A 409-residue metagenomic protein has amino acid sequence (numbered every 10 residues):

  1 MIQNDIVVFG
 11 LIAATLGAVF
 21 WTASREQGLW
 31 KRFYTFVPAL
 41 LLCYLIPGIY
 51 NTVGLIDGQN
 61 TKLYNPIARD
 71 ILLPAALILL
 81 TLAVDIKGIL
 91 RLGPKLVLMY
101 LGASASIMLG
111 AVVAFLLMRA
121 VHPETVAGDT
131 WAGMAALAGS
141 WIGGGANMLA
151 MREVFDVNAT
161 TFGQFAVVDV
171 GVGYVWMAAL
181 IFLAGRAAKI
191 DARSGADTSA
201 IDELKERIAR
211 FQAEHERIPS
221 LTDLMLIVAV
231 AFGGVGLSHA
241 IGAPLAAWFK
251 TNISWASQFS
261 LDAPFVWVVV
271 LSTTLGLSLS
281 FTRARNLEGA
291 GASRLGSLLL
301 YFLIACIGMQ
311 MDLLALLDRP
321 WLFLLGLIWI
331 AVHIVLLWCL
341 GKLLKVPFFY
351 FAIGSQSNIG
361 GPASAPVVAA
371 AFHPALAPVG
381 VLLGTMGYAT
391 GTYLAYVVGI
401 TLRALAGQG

Functional and structural regions predicted by a protein language model:
M1-A14, T61-L77, G128-S140, F259-T274 (+3 more regions): Structural signature of hydrophobic alpha-helical transmembrane segments
M1-I2, F9-W30, R186-V228, A247-F259 (+1 more regions): Intrinsically disordered, low-complexity non-transmembrane regions of multi-pass membrane transporters
S24-L29, L55, A83-I89, P94 (+7 more regions): Juxtamembrane helix-boundary/capping and inter-helix hinge elements in multi-pass membrane proteins
N65-I71, L80-F115, I227-V228, S293-L299 (+2 more regions): Entry/N-cap segments of selected transmembrane alpha helices and their immediately preceding amphipathic helices
A76, Y174, A178, D318-G409: C-terminal transmembrane helix pair
A103-G110, A138-M148, G163-A184, L382-V398: Membrane-embedded alpha-helical segments of transport systems, primarily multispan ion/solute transporters
T125-V167, S194-R210, V346-M386: Alpha-helical membrane segments and immediately flanking helix-loop junctions that form or couple to the substrate/ion
V230-I328, V332: Transmembrane helical segments that form the transport core of multi-pass membrane transport proteins
